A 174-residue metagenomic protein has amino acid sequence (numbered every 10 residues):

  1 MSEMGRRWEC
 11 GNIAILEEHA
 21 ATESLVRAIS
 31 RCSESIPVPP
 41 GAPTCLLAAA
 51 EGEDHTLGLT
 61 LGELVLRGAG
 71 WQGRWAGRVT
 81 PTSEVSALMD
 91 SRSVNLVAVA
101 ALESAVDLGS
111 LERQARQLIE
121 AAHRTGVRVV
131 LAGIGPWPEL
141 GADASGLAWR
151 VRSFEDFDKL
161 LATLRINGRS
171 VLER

Functional and structural regions predicted by a protein language model:
M1-P37: Long amphipathic alpha-helical segments
G5, G11, G58, G70 (+2 more regions): Glycine-centered flexibility sites
W8, W75, L147: Short, flexible active-site loop motifs that bind/organize anionic cofactors or intermediates
I15, L108, R150: Flexible, glycine- and charge-enriched loops at secondary-structure boundaries
R27, R31-E120: Conserved mid-sequence domains
R124-V129: A short helix->loop->beta-strand "cap" motif at the edges of active sites that frequently abuts
V130-R174: Peripheral docking tails and interdomain loops at the edges of cofactor- or intermediate-handling domains
